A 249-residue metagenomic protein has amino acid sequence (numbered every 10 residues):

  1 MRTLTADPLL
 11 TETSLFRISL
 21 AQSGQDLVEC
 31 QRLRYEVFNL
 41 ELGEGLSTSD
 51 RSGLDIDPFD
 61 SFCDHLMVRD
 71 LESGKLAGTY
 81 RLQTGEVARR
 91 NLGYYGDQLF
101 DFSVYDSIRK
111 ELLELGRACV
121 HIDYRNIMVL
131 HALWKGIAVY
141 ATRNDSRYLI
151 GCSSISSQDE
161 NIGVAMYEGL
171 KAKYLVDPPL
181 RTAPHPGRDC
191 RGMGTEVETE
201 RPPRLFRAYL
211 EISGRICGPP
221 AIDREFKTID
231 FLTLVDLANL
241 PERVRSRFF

Functional and structural regions predicted by a protein language model:
M1-T3: Intrinsically disordered, serine/threonine/proline
D7-A77, R81-T84: Short amphipathic alpha-helix that is part of the acyltransferase structural core
D50-S107, L113-V120, V235-L237: Conserved donor-binding loop and adjoining core beta-sheet/short helix segment in diverse acyl/aminoacyl transferases
G85-G214, P220-D230: Acyl-donor binding region in acyl/amide transferases
K227-N239: C-terminal "cap" of GNAT-fold acetyltransferases
P241, R245-S246: Long, contiguous binding/interaction regions
